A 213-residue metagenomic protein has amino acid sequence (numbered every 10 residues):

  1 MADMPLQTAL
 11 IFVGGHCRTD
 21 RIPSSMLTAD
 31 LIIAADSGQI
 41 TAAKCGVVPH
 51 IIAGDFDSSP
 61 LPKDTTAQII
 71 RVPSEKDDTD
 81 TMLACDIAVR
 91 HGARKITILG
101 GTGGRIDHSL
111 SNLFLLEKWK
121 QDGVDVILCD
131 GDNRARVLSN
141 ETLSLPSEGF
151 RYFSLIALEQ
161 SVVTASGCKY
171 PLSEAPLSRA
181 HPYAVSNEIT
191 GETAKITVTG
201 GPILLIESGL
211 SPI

Functional and structural regions predicted by a protein language model:
M1-K63: N-terminal beta-strand-loop-alpha-helix module at the start of alpha/beta ligand-binding or catalytic domains
A43, V89-R94: Non-catalytic positions within long, well-ordered alpha-helices that form the structural scaffold/packing of enzyme
I69-R90: Short phosphate-binding loop-to-helix
D107-E117: Short Gly/Thr/Asp-enriched flexible loops that form oxyanion-binding sites at enzyme active sites
K120-A135: Short, acidic/small-residue loops that bind anionic groups at enzyme active sites
N133, L138-I213: Long, charged alpha-helical interface segments
